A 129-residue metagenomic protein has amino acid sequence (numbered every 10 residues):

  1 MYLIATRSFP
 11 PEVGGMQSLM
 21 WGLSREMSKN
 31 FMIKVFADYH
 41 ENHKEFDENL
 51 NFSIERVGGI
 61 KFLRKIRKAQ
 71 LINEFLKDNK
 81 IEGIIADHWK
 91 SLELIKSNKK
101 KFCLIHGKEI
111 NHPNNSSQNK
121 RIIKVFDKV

Functional and structural regions predicted by a protein language model:
M1-L3: Extreme N-terminal starter segment of soluble prokaryotic enzymes
A5-T6, I105: Alpha/beta-hydrolase
T6-V13, L19-R64: N-terminal strand-loop element at the rim of the active site of nucleotide-sugar-dependent glycosyltransferases
E12, S91-E93, F102-Q118, K128: A short, histidine- and acid-enriched strand-loop-helix "catalytic/donor-clamping" loop that lines the nucleotide-sugar
A69-N79: Short, well-structured alpha-helical segments in soluble
K77, R121-V125: Structural alpha-helical scaffold elements that stabilize or flank donor/cofactor-binding regions in carbohydrate
I84-I85, V125-V129: A short beta-strand/loop micro-motif in the catalytic core of glycosyltransferases that engages the nucleotide-sugar
I85-S91: Short His-centered aromatic/hydrophobic patch
